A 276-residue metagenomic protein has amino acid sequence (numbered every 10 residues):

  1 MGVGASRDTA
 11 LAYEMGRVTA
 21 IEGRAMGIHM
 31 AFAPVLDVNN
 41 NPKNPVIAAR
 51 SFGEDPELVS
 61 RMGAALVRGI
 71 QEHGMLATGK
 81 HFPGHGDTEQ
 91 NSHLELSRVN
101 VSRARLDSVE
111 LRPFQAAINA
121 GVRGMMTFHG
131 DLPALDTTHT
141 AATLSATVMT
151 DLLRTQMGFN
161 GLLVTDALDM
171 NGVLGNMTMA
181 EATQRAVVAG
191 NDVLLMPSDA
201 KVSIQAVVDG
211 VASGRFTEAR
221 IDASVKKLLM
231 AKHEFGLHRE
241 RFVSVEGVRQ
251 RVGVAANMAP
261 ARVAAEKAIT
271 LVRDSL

Functional and structural regions predicted by a protein language model:
G2-R7, S51-D55: The substrate-binding groove and active-site-proximal loops of carbohydrate-active enzymes, especially glycoside
R7-G27, K226, M230: Active-site-adjacent structural elements in enzyme catalytic domains
M15, I28-V35, A77-G79, A219-R220 (+1 more regions): Surface-exposed patches in mature extracellular/periplasmic domains of secreted proteins
H29-N39, G79-H85, A200, E234: Short glycine-enriched loops at secondary-structure junctions
N39-K43, G86-N91, A134, L237-R241: Short acidic/His/Gly/Ser-rich catalytic and metal-binding motifs that mark active-site loops of diverse hydrolases
E54-R220, K227-M230: Second-shell residues forming the walls of enzyme active-site clefts
T78, F216-A223, L237-V243, S275-L276: Flexible, glycine/charged-enriched surface loops at secondary-structure junctions
L228, E240-L276: Hard-cation-handling environments
